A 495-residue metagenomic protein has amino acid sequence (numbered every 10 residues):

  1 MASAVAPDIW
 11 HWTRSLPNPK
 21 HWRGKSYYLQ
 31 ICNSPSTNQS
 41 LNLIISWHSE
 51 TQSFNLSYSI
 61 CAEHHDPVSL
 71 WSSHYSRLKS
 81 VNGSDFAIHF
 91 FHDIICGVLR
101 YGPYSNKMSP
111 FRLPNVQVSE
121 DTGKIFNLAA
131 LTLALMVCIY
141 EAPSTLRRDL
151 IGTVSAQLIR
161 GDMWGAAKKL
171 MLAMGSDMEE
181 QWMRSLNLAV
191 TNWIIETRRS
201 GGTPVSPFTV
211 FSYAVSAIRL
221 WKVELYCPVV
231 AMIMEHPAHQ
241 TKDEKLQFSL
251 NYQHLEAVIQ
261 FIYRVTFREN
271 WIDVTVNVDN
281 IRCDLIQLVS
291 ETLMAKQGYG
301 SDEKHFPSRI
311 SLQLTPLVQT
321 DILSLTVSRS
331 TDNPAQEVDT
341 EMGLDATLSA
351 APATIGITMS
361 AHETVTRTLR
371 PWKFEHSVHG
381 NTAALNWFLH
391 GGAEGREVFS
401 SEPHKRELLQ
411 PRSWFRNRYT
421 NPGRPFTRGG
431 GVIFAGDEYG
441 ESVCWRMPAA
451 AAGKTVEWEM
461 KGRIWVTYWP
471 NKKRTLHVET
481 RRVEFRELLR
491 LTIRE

Functional and structural regions predicted by a protein language model:
M1, T492-E495: A positional/structural detector of protein chain ends, strongest at the extreme C-terminus and weakly at the extreme
A2-S109, P114-V118: Long amphipathic alpha-helical coiled-coil/heptad-repeat bundle
S3-V5, S15, S40, H64 (+11 more regions): Intrinsically disordered, low-complexity regions enriched in Ser/Pro/Gly/Gln/His and often acidic
D8-W10, K20, I45, S69 (+12 more regions): Short, low-complexity intrinsically disordered segments
W12-R14, G24, S49, S73 (+12 more regions): Intrinsic disorder/low-complexity segments enriched in polar/charged and small flexible residues
E63, N277-I286, K461-N471: Short, flexible beta-strand-to-coil junctions
D93-I95, L99-G343, P371-P425: Deployable pore-forming modules of oligomeric membrane-permeabilizing proteins
V327-N381, P411, R416-I493: Membrane-insertion modules used to breach or fuse lipid bilayers
